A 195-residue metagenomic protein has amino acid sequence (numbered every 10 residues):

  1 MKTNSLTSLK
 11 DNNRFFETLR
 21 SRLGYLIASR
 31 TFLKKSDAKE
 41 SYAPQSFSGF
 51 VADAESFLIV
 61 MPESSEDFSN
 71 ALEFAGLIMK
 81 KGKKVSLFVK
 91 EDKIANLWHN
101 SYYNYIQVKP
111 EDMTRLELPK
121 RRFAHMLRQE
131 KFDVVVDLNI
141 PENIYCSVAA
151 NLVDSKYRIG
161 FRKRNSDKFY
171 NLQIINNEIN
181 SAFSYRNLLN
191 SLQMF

Functional and structural regions predicted by a protein language model:
K2-G24, N165-F195: Active-site-proximal region of nucleotide-activated glycan assembly enzymes, centered on histidine/acidic-rich loops
K2-T3, S8-S56, S65: Short N-terminal or domain-adjacent regulatory/targeting segments
F50-A54, M79, L127-K131: Flexible, charged surface loops at secondary-structure boundaries
F57-V60, S64-K83, L87-F88: Histidine-anchored nucleotide/phosphate-binding helix
P62, K90-D92, K163: Cofactor-binding loop segments of dinucleotide-utilizing enzymes, especially the Rossmann-like FAD- and NAD(P)+-binding
D67-F68, I94-A95, N143-C146: Short, well-ordered alpha-helical microsegments
M79-R128: Conserved nucleotide-cofactor-binding alpha/beta core module
P110-E178: Active-site and donor-binding regions of nucleotide-sugar-utilizing enzymes
